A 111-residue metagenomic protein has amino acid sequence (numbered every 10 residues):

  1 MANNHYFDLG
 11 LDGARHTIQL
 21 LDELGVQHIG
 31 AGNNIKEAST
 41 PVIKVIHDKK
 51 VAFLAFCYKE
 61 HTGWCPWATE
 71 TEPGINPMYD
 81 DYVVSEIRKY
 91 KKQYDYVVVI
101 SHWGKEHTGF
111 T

Functional and structural regions predicted by a protein language model:
A2-T111: Acidic, metal/ion-coordinating pockets
